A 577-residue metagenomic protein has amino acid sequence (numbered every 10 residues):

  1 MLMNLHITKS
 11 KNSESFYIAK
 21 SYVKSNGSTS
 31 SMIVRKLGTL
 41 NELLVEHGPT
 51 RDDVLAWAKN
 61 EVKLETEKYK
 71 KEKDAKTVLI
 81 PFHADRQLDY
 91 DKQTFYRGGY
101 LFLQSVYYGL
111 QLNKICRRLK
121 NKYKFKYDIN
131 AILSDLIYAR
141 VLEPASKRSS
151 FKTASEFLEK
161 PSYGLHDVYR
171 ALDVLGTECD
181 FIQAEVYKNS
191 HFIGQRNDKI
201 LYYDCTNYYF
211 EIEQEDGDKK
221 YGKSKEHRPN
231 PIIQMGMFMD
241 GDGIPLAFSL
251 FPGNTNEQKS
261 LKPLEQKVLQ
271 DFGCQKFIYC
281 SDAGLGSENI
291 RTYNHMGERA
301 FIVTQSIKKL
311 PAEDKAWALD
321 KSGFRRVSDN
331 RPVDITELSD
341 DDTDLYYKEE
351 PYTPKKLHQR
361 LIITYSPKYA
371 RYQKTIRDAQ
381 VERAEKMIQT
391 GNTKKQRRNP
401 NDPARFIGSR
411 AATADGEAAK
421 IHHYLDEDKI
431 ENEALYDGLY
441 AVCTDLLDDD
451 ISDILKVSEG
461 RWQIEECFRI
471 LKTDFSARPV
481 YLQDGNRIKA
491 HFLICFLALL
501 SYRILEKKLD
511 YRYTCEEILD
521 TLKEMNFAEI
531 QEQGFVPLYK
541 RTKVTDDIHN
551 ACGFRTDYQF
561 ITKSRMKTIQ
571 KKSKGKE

Functional and structural regions predicted by a protein language model:
M1-N130: Conserved glycine(s) in the ABC-transporter nucleotide-binding domain "signature"
L5, S13-S15, T29, L110-E577: Anion-binding and metal-coordination hotspots
